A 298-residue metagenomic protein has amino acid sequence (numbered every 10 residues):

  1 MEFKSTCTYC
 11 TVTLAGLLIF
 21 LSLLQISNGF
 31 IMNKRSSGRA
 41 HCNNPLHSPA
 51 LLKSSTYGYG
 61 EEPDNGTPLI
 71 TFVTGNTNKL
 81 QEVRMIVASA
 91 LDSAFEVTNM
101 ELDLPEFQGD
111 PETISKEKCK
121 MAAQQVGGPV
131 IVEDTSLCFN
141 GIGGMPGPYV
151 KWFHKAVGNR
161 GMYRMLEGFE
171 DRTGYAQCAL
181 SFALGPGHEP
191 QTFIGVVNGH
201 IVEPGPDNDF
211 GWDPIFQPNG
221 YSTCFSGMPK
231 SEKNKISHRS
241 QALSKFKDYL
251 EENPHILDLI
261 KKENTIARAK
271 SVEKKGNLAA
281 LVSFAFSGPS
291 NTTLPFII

Functional and structural regions predicted by a protein language model:
E2-K34: N-terminal chloroplast transit peptides
T6-Y9, H41, Q177: The N-terminal extracellular segments of secreted preproproteins, especially immediately downstream of signal
L14, L18-L23, L46, L51-L52 (+2 more regions): Leucine-biased recognition of intrinsically disordered, low-complexity hydrophobic segments
G16, G38, G58-G60, G276 (+1 more regions): Residue-identity detector for glycine
N28-G58: N-terminal chloroplast transit peptides
S55-T71, T77-L278, S283: Anionic-ligand binding patches
